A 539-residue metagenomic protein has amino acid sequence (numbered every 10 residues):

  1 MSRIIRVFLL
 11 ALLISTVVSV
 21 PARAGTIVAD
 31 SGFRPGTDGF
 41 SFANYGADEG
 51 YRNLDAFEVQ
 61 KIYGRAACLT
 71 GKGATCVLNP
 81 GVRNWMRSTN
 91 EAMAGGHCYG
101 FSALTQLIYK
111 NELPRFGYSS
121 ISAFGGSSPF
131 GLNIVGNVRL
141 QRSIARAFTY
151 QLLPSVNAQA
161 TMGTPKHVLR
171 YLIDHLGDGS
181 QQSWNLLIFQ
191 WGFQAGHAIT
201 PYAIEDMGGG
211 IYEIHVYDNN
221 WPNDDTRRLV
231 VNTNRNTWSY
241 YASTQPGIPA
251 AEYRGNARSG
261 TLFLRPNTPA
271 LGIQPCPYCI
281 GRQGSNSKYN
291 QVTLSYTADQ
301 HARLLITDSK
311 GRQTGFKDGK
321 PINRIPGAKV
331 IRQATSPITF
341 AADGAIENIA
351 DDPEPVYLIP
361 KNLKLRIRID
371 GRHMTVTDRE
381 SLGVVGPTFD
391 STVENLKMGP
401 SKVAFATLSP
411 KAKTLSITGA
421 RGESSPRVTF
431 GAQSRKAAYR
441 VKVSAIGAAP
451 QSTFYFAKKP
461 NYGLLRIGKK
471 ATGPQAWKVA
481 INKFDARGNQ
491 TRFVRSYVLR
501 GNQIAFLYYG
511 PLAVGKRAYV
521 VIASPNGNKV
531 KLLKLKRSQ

Functional and structural regions predicted by a protein language model:
M1-L9: Bacterial N-terminal signal peptides that target proteins for export
I14-R23: C-terminal segment of classical bacterial N-terminal signal peptides
A24-F130: Active-site-adjacent structural segments surrounding the nucleophilic cysteine of cysteine proteases and isopeptidases
C68-L78, A123-S128, A158-T164, A242-Y253 (+2 more regions): Surface-exposed intrinsically disordered loops and tails
L104, Y109-G196, D206-G209, N219-W221: Conserved active-site-adjacent core of cysteine acyl-enzyme catalytic domains
G192-L262: Active-site signature of cysteine proteases
T237-T293: Low-complexity, Gly/Ser/Thr/Pro-rich intrinsically disordered linker/tail segments
L271-Q539: Extracellular glycoprotein-like low-complexity segments
